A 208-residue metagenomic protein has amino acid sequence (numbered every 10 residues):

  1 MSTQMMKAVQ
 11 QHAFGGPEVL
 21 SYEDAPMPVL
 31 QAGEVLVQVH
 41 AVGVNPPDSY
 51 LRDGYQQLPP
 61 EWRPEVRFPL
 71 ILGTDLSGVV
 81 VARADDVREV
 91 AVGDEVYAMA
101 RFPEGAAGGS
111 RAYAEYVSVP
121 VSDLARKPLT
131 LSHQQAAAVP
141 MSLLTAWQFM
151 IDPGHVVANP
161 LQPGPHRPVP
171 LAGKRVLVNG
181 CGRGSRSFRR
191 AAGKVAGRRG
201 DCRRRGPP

Functional and structural regions predicted by a protein language model:
P26-G43, Q56-F102, R111: Glycine-rich beta-strand-centered segment in the early N-terminal region that forms part of a ligand/cofactor-binding
P47-D53: Cytochrome P450 core scaffold surrounding the K-helix E-X-X-R motif and the conserved "meander" helix-loop region
W62-V66, M99-V176, G180: NAD(P)H dinucleotide-binding glycine-rich loop of Rossmann-like/cofactor-binding domains, especially the beta1-alpha1
D75, D94-E95, Y116, R175 (+1 more regions): Residue-level marker of beta-strand positions
G182, R190: N-terminal Rossmann NAD(P)H-binding glycine-rich loop of SDR-like oxidoreductase domains
S187: Residues forming the Rossmann-fold NAD(P)(H) cofactor-binding site
K194-P208: Adenosine-nucleotide cofactor-binding segment
